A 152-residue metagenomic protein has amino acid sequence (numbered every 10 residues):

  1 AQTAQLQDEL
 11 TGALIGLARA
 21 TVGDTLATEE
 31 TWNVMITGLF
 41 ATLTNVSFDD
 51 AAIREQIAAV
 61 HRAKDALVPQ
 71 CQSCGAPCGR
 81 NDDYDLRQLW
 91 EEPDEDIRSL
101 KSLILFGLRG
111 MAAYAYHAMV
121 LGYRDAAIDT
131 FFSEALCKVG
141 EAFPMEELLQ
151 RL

Functional and structural regions predicted by a protein language model:
A1-L152: Metallocofactor- and cofactor-centric catalytic cores in central/energy metabolism, strongly enriched
